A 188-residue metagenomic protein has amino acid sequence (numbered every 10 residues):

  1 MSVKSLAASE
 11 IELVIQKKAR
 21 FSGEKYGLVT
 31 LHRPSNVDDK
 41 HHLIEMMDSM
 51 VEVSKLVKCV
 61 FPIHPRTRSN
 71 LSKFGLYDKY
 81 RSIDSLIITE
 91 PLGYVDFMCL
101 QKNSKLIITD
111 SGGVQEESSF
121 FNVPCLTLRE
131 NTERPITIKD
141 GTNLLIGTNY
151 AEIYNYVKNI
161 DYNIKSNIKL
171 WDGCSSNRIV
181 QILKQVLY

Functional and structural regions predicted by a protein language model:
M1-K40, I146: A nucleotide-sugar donor-handling region in carbohydrate enzymes
S2-E10, L144-Y188: Leloir-type glycosyltransferase catalytic cores
G23, M47-I63: A conserved nucleotide-sugar
L43, Y94-F97: Acidic, amphipathic alpha-helical patches
H64-I83: Short, structured helix-loop element that forms part of the nucleotide-activated donor/catalytic region
D84-G93: Active-site donor-binding acidic/aromatic loop of nucleotide-activated sugar and phosphosugar transferases involved
M98-T137: A donor-sugar binding/catalytic signature common to diverse glycosyltransferases and related nucleotide-sugar
L126, G141-L145: A short acidic/histidine/glycine-rich donor-binding loop in glycosyltransferase catalytic cores
